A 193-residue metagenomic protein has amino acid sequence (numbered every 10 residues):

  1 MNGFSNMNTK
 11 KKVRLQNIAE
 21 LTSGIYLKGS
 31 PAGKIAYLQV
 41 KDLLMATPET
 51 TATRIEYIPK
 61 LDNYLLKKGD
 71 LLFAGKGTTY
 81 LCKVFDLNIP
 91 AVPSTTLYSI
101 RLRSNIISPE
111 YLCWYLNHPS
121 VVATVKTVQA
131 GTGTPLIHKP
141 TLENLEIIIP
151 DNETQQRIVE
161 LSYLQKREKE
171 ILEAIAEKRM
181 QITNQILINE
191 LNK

Functional and structural regions predicted by a protein language model:
M1-L27, I149-K193: Non-catalytic DNA-recognition/assembly elements of restriction-modification systems
K12-L27, K41-K68: Sequence-specific dsDNA recognition surfaces
G29-I35, Y64-L66, V84-T96: Short, surface-exposed loop/turn microsegments at beta-strand edges and helix-strand junctions
K60-L61, L87, T132: A structural connector/turn signal
D70-F73: Generic structural signal for buried aliphatic residues
G75-Y115: A short beta-sheet element
C82, I107, Y111-L145: Conserved, surface-exposed functional patches that form binding/active-site neighborhoods
A91-T96, G131-Q156: A short glycine-rich beta-alpha junction/loop motif
